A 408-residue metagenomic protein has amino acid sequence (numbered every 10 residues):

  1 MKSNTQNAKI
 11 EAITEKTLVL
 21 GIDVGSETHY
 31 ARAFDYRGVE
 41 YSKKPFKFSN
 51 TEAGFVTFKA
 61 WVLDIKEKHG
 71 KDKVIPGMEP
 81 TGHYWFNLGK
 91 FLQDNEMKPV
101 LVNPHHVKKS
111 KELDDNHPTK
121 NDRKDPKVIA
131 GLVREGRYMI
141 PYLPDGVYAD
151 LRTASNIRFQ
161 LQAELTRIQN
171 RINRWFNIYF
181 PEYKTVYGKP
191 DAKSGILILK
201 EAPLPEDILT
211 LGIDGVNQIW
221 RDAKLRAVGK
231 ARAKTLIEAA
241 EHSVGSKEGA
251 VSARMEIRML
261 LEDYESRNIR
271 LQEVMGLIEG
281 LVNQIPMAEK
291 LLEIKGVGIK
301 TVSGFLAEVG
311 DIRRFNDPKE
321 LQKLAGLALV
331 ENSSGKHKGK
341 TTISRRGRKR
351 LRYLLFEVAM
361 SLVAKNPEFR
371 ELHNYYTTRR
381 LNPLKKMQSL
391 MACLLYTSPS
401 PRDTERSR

Functional and structural regions predicted by a protein language model:
M1-S398, R402, R408: A detector of single, family-specific signature residues that are central to catalytic or substrate-handling motifs
